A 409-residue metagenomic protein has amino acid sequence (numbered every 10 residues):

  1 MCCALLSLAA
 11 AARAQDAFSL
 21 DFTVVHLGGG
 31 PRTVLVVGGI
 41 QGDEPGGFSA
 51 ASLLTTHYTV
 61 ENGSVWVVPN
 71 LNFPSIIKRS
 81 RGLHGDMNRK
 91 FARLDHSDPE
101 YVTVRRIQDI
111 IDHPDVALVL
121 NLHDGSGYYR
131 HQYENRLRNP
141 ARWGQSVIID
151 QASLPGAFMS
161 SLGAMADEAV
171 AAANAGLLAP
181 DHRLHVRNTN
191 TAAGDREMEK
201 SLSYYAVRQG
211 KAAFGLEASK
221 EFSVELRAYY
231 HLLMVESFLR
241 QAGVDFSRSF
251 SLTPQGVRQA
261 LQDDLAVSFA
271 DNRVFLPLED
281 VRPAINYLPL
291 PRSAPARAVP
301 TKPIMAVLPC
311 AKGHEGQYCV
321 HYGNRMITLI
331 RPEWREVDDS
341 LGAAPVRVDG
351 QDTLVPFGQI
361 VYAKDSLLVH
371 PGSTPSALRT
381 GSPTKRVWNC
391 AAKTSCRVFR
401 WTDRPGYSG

Functional and structural regions predicted by a protein language model:
M1-S7: Bacterial N-terminal signal peptides
A9-A11: N-terminal signal peptide c-region/cleavage motif recognized by signal peptidases
R13-G409: Structured catalytic-domain cores with a bias toward divalent-metal coordination
